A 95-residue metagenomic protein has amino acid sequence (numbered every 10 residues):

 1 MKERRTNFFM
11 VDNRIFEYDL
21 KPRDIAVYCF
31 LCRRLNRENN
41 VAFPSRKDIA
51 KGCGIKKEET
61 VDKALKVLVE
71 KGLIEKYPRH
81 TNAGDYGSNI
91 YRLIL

Functional and structural regions predicted by a protein language model:
M1-P22, E38-V41, G52: Positively charged, structured surface patches that bind polyanionic biopolymers
R23, R34-L93: Winged helix-turn-helix DNA-binding recognition segment
